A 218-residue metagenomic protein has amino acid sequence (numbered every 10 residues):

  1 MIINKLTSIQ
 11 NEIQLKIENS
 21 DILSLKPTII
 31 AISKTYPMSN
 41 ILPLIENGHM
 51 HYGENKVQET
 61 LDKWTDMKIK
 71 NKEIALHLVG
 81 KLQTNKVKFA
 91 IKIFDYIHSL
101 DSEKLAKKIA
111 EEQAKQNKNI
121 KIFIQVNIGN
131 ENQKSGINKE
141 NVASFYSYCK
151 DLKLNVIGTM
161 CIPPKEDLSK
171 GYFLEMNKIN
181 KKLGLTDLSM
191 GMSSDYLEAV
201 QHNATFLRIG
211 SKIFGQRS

Functional and structural regions predicted by a protein language model:
M1-D187, M192-S194, V200-H202, Q216: Conserved alpha/beta-domain cores
T205-F206: Divalent-metal-activated hydrolytic enzyme cores
K212: Nucleic-acid 5′ end/cap handling module spanning
